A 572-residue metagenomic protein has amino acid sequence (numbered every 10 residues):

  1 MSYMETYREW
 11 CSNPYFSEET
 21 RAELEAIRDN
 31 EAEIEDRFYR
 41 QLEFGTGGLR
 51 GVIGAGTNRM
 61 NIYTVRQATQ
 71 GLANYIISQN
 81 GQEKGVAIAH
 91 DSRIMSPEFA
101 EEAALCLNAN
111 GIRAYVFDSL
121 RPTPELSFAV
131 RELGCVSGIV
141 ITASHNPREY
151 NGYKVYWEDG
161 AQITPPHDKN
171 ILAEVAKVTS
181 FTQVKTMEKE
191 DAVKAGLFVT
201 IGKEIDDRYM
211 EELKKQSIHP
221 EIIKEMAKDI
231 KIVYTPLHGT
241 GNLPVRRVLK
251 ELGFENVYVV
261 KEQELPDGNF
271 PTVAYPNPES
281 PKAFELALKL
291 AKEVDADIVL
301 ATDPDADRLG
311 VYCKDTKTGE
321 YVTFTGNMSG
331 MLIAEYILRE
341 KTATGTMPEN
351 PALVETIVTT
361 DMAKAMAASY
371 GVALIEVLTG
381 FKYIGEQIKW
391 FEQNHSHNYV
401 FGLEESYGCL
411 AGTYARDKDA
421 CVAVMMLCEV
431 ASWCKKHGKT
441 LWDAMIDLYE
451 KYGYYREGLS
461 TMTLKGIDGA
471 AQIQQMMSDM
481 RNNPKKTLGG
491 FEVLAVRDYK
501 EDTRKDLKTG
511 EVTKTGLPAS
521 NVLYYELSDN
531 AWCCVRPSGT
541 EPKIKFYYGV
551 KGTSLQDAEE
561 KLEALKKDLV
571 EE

Functional and structural regions predicted by a protein language model:
E5-A103, A192-D229, T240: An N-terminal, well-structured beta->alpha segment
E33-F38, L42, N151-E285, A291: Gly/Ser/Thr-enriched, mixed-charge loops and adjacent short helices that form phosphate/oxyanion-binding elements
F38-N58, A143-N146, I232, P236-V248 (+4 more regions): Conserved phosphate/anionic-ligand binding catalytic regions in large, soluble enzymes, centered on
A87-Y150, K250-V311: N-terminal small/polar loop signature for handling phosphorylated ligands or for N-terminal nucleophile
F99-L107, Y150-W157, D307-N327, A363: Short Gly/Thr/Asp-enriched flexible loops that form oxyanion-binding sites at enzyme active sites
Y156-T186, N327-N350, E355-K364, A420: Glycine-rich phosphate-binding loop plus the immediately following alpha-helix
K292, A296-I298, E320-V322, E340-R536 (+3 more regions): Phosphate-binding and adjacent anionic-ligand microenvironments
